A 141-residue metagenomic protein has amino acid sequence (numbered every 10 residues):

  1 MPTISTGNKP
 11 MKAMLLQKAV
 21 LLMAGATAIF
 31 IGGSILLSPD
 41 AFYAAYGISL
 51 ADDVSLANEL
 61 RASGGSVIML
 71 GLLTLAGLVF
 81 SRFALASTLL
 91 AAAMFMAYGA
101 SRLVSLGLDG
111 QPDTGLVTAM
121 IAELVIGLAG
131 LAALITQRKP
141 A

Functional and structural regions predicted by a protein language model:
P2-A28: Cytosolic juxtamembrane helix and N-cap/initiation of the first transmembrane helix
T27-V54: Hydrophobic transmembrane helix segments
F30, M94-L103: Aromatic-anchored segments of alpha-helical transmembrane domains
G32-G33, T74-A76, R102-V104, L131: Alpha-helical transmembrane segments of multipass membrane proteins
S55-A76, A93-M94: Core segments of alpha-helical transmembrane spans in multipass integral membrane proteins
L72-T88: Juxtamembrane helix-break-helix junctions at the cytosolic face of small multi-pass alpha-helical membrane proteins
Q111-A122: Non-cytosolic membrane-interface motifs at loop->transmembrane helix junctions
V125-A141: Membrane-water interface at the C-terminal end of transmembrane alpha helices
